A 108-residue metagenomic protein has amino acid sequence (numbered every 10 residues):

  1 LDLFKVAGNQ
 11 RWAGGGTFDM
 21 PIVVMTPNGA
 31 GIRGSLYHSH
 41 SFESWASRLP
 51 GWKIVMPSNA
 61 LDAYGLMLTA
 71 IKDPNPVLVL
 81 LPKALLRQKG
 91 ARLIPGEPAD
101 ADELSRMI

Functional and structural regions predicted by a protein language model:
L1-I108: Conserved thiamine diphosphate
